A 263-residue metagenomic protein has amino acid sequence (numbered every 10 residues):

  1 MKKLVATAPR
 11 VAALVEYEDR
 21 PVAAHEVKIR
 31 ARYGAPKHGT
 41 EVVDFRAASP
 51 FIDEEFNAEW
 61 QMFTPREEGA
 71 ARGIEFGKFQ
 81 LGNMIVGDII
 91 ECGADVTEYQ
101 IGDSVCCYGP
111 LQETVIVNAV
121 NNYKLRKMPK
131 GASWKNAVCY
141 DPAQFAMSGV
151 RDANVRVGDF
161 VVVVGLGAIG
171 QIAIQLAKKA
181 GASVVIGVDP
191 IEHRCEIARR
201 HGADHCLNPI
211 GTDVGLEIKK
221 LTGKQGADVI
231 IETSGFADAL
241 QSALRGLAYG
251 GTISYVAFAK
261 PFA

Functional and structural regions predicted by a protein language model:
R20-A35, D44-Y108: Glycine-rich beta-strand-centered segment in the early N-terminal region that forms part of a ligand/cofactor-binding
E26, D103-S104, T114, S148 (+3 more regions): Residue-level marker of beta-strand positions
Q80, G109-N121: A structural motif shared across PLP-dependent enzymes of the aminotransferase-like
C106, D228-I231: N-terminal Rossmann-like NAD(P) cofactor-binding module of classical short-chain dehydrogenase/reductase
G109, D189, A257: Conserved acidic E/D residue at the C-terminus of a beta-strand in Rossmann-like folds
S133-T212, L216, V229: Mid-domain Rossmann-like dinucleotide-binding core that forms the NAD(H)/NADP(H) cofactor-binding site
D204, A237-A263: Glycine-rich phosphate-binding loop and adjacent beta-alpha segment of Rossmann(oid) nucleotide-cofactor-binding
